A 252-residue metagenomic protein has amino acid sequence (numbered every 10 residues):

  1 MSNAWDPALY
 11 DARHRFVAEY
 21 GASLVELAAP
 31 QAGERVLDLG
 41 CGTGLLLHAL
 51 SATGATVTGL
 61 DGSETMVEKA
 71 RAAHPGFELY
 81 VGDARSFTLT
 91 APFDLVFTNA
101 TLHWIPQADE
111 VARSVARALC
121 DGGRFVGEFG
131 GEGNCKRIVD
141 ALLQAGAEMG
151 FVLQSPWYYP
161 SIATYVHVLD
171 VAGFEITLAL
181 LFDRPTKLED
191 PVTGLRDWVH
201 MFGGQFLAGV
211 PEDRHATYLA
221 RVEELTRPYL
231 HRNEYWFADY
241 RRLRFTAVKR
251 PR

Functional and structural regions predicted by a protein language model:
M1-E34, L45-A49, M66-K69: Conserved class I S-adenosyl-L-methionine
L37-L39, T43-F87: Class I SAM-dependent methyltransferase SAM/SAH-binding core
R85-V96: A short acidic, Gly/Pro-enriched loop at the edge of an enzyme's catalytic core that lines a small-molecule cofactor
L95-A108: A short SAM/SAH-binding and catalytic strip from SAM-dependent methyltransferases
D109-R124: A short glycine-rich, Lys/Arg-flanked "PGG" loop and its adjoining helix->strand segment in the class I
V126-E148: Conserved class I S-adenosyl-L-methionine
Y158-A172: Short alpha-helix
T177-N233: C-terminal helical/coil "lid" or tail adjacent to the Rossmann-like core of SAM-dependent
